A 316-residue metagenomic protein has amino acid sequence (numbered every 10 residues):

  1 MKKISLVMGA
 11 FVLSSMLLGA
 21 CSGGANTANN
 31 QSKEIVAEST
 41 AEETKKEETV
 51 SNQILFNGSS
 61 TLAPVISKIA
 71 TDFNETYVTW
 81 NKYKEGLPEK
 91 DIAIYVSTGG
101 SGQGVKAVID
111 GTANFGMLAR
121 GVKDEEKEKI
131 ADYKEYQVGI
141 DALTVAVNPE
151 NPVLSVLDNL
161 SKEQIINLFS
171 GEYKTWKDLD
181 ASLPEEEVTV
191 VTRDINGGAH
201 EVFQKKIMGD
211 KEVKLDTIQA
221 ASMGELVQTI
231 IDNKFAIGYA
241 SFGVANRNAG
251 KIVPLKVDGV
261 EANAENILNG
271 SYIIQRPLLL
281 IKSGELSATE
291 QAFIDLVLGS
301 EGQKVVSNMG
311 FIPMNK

Functional and structural regions predicted by a protein language model:
M1-I4: Positively charged n-region of N-terminal signal peptides that target proteins for export
V7-L13: Sec-dependent N-terminal signal peptides
L17-A20: C-terminal motif of bacterial Sec signal peptides marking the signal peptidase cleavage site
S22-K129, Y133-K316: Exported/periplasmic ABC-transporter solute-binding proteins
